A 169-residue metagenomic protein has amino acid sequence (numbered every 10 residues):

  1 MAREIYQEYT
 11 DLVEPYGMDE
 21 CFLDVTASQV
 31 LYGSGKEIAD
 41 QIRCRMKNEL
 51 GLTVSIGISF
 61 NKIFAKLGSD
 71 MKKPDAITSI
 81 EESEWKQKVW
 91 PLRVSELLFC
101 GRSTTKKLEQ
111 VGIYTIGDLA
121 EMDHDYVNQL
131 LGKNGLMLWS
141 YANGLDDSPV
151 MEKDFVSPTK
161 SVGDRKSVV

Functional and structural regions predicted by a protein language model:
M1, I5-Y9, Q41-E49, K107 (+2 more regions): Generic non-transmembrane alpha-helical segments
M1-M18, F22, A142: Residues that scaffold, gate, or flank divalent-cation-dependent active/transport sites
L23-A27: Short beta-strand-to-loop capping motifs
Q29-L31: Active-site pocket-lining segments that scaffold enzyme catalytic pockets across diverse folds
G33-E96: Long, highly charged, low-complexity intrinsically disordered interaction regions that mediate electrostatic DNA/RNA
T104-V169: DNA-contacting surface of Y-family translesion DNA polymerases
